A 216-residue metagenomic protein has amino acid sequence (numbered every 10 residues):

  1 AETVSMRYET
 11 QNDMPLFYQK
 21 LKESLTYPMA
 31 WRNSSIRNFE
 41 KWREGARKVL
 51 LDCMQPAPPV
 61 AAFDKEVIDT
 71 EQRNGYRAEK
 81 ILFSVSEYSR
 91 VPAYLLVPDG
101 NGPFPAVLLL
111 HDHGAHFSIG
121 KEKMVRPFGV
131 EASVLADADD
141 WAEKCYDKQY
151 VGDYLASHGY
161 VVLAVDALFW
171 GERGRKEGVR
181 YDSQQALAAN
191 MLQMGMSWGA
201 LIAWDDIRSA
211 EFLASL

Functional and structural regions predicted by a protein language model:
A1-R77, V85, G120: N-terminal targeting or regulatory segments adjacent to alpha/beta-hydrolase or S9 domains
S34-S35, S89, I202: Generic detector of short, well-ordered, non-transmembrane alpha-helical segments enriched in hydrophobic residues
R37-E40, K48, L108, D153 (+1 more regions): Active-site-proximal helix/loop capping residues that flank conserved catalytic or ligand/cofactor
L51-P56, G75, F104, M191-G199: Glycine-centered secondary-structure boundary/capping sites
T70-E131: Glycine-rich active-site/cofactor-binding loop and its immediate structural neighborhood
G102, L110-I207, F212-S215: Cap/lid segment of the alpha/beta-hydrolase catalytic domain
